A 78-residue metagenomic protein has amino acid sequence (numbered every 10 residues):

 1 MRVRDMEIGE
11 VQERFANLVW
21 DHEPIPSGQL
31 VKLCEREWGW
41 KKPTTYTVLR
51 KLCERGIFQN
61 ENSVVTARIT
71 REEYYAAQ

Functional and structural regions predicted by a protein language model:
R4-V11, S63-Q78: Short, cationic-aromatic polyanion-contact patches
Q12-W20: Hydrophobic residues on short alpha-helical segments
P24-C34: Short acidic, hydrophobic short linear motifs in intrinsically disordered regions
Y46-C53: Basic amphipathic alpha-helical segments that dock to polyanions
C53-S63: A short, conserved structural fragment
